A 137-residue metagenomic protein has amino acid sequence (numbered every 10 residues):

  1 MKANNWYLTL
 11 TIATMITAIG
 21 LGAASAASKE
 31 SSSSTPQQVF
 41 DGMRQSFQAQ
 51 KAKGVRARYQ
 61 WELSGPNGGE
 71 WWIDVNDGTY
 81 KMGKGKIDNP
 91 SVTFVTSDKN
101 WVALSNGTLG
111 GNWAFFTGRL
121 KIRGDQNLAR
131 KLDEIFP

Functional and structural regions predicted by a protein language model:
M1-T11: Bacterial N-terminal signal peptides that target proteins for export
L10-G20: Bacterial N-terminal signal peptides
L21-P137: Feature captures hydrophobic
